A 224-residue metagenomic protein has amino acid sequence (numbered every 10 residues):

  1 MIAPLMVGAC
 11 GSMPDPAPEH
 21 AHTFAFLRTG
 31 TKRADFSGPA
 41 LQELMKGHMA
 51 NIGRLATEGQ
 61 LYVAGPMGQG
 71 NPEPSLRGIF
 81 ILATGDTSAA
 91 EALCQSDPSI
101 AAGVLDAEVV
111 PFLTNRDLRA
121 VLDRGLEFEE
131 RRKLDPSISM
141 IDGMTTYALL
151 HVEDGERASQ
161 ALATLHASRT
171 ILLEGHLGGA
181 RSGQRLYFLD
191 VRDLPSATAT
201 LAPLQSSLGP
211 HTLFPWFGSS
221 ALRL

Functional and structural regions predicted by a protein language model:
M1-I2, A90: N-terminal export leaders
M13-L224: Conserved, structured core segments of small domains
